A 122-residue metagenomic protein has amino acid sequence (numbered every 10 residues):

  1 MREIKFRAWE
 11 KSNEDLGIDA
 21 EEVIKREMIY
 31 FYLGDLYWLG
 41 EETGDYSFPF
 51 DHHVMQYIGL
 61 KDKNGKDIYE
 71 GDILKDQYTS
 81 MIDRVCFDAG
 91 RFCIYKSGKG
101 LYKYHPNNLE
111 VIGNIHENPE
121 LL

Functional and structural regions predicted by a protein language model:
M1-L122: Secondary-structure transition motif
